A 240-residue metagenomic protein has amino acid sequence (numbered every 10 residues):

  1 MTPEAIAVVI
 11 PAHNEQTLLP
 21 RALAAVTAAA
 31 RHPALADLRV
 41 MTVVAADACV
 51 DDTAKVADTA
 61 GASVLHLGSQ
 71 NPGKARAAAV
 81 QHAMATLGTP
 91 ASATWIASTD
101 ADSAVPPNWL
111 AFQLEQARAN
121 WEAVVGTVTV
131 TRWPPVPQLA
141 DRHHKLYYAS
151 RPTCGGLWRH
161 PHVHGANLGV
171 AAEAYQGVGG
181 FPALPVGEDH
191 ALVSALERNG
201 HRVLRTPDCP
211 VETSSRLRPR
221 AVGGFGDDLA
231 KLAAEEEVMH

Functional and structural regions predicted by a protein language model:
E15-A34: Short, well-formed alpha-helical segments that are part of the catalytic scaffolds of diverse glycosyltransferases
V43-K55: A conserved acidic beta->alpha catalytic loop
D52, S92, T99-E115: Acidic donor-binding/catalytic loop of UDP-sugar-dependent glycosyltransferases, especially processive GT2
A54-P90: Conserved donor nucleotide-binding strand/loop of the catalytic core
N108-Q138: Conserved donor NDP-sugar-binding/catalytic core segment of glycosyltransferases
T127, A140-P161, A233-A234: Short, flexible, basic/aromatic active-site loop/helix in glycosyltransferases
V163-V178: Conserved nucleotide-sugar donor-binding and metal-coordinating catalytic region shared by glycosyltransferases
V186-L192: Acidic donor-binding loop at a coil-to-helix junction in glycosyltransferase catalytic cores that engages
